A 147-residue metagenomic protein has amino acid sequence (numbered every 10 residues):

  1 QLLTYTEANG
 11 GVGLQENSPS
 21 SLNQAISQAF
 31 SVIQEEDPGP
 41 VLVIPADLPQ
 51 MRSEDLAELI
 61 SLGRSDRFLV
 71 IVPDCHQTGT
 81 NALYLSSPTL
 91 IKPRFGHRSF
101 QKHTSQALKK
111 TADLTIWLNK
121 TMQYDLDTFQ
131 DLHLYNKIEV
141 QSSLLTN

Functional and structural regions predicted by a protein language model:
L2-P40: Short phosphate-binding loop-to-helix
G13-L14, L69-I71, L114-I116: Conserved beta-strand scaffold positions in the cores of enzyme catalytic domains, especially in NTP/NDP-utilizing
D37-P38, S65-F68, A112: Short, high-confidence coil segments that cap the C-terminus of an alpha-helix and link into the following beta-strand
I44-A46: Active-site acidic Asp-centered loop
L48-Q77: Conserved donor-nucleotide/metal-binding helix-loop-beta segment in metal-dependent transferases, i.e., the alpha-helix
S65, L85-A107: Short, glycine-/small-residue-rich phosphate/pyrophosphate-handling segment
I71, A82-Y84, Q123: Conserved hydrophobic/aromatic beta-strand scaffold that supports enzyme active sites
R98, K102-N147: Conserved alpha/beta core of the MobA/IspD/sugar-nucleotide pyrophosphorylase nucleotidyltransferase superfamily
